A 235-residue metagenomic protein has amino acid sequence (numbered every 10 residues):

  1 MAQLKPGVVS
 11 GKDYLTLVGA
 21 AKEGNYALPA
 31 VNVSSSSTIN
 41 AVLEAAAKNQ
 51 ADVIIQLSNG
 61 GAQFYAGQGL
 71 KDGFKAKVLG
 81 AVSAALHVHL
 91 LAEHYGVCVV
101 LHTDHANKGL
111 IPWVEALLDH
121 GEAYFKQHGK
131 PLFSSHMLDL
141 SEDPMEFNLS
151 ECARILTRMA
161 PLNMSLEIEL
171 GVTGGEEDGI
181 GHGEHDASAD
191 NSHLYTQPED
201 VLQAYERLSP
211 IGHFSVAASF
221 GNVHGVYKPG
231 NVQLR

Functional and structural regions predicted by a protein language model:
M1-P29: N-terminal amphipathic alpha-helix/helix-capping segment at the start of soluble metabolic enzymes
K12-A20, S36-G96, N107-R235: Alpha/beta enzyme core
L28-N32, L101-T103, M137: Short catalytic-loop micro-motif centered on adjacent basic/acidic residues
